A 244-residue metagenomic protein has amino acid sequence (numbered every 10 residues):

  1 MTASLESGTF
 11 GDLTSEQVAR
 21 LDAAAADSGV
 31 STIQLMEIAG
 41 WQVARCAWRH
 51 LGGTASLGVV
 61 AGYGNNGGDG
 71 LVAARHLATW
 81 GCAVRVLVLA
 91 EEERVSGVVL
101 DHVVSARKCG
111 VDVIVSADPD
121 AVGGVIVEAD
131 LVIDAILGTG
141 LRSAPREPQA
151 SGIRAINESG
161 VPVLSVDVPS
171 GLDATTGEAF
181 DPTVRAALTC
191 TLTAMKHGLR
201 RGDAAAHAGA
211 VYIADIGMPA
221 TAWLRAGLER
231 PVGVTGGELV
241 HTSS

Functional and structural regions predicted by a protein language model:
M1-V60, S244: An N-terminal, well-structured beta->alpha segment
T2-R20, A129-S244: YjeF_N-associated NAD(P)HX repair module
G11-V18, T32, M36-G40, N66 (+5 more regions): Generic structural signal for well-ordered, non-membrane alpha-helical segments in soluble metabolic enzymes
T14, S31, G53, G110 (+3 more regions): Serine/threonine-rich low-complexity intrinsically disordered regions
A23-D27, W41, W48-G52, V111 (+3 more regions): Generic secondary-structure signature for well-ordered alpha-helical cores
A44-I136, A144-V166: Nucleotide and nucleotide-moiety/phosphate-recognizing core
